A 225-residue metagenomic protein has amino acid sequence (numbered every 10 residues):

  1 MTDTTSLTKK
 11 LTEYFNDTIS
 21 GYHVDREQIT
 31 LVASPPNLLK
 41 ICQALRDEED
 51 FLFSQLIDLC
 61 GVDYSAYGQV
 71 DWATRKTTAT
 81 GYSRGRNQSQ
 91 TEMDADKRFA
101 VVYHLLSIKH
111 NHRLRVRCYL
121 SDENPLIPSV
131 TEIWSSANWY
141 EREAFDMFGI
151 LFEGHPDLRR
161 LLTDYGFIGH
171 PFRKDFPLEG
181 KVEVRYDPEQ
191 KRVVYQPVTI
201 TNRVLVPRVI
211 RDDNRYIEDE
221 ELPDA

Functional and structural regions predicted by a protein language model:
M1-A225: Terminal low-complexity/charged segments
